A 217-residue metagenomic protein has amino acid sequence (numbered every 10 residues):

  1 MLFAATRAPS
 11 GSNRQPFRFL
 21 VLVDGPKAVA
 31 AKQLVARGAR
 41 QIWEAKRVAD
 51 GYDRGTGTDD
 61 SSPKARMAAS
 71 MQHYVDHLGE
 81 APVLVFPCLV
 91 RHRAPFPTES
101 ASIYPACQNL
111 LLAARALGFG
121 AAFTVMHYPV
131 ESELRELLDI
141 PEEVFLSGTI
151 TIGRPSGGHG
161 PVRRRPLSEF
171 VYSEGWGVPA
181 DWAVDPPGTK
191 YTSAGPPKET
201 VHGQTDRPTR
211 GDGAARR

Functional and structural regions predicted by a protein language model:
F3-A5, V83-L137: Small-aliphatic-rich amphipathic alpha-helix that forms the alpha element of a beta-alpha
F3-R7, A69-Q72, L134-L137, G157-G158: Glycine-rich, charged/polar anion/phosphate-binding loops that engage phosphate groups from diverse ligands
R7-N13: Glycine-rich phosphate/pyrophosphate-binding beta-alpha loops
G11, L112-A116, E142-E143: Arginine/glycine-rich "motif VI" loop of SF2 helicases in the C-terminal RecA-like domain
Q15, V21-A101: Glycine/small-residue-rich phosphate/adenosyl-binding loop
R40-R54, L138-R163: A glycine-rich helix N-cap at a beta->alpha junction
E80-V83, F119, E142-L146: Short coil/turn connectors at secondary-structure junctions
S147-R217: C-terminal helix-cap and adjacent tail motif
